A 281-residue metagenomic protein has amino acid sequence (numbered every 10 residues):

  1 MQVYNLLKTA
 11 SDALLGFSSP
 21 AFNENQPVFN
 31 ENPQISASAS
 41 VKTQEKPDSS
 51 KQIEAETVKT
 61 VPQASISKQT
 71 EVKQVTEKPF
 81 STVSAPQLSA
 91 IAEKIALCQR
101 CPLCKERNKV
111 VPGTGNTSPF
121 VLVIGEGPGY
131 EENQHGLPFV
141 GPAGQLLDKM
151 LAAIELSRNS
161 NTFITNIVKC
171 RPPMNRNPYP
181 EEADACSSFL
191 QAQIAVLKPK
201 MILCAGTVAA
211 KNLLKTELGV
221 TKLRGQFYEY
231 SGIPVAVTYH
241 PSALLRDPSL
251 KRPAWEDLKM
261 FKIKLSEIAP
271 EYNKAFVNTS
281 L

Functional and structural regions predicted by a protein language model:
Q2-L281: A polyanion-binding, active-site-adjacent surface
